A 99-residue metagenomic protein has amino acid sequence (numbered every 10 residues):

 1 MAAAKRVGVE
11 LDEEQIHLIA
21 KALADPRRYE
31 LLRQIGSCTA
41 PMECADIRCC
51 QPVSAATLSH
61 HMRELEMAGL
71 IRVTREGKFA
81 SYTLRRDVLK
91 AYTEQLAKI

Functional and structural regions predicted by a protein language model:
M1-L23, A68-L70, E76, K90-A91 (+1 more regions): N-terminal leader segment of winged-helix/HTH proteins
L18-S54, E76, A80-V88: N-terminal helix-turn-helix DNA-binding core of bacterial DNA-binding proteins
C49, E66-M67: Alpha-helical residues within the helix-turn-helix
M62-R63: Short, hydrophobic-biased segments on the C-terminal half of alpha helices that form "recognition helices"
I99: An amphipathic, aromatic/His-enriched active-site/gating alpha helix that lines ligand/cofactor pockets
